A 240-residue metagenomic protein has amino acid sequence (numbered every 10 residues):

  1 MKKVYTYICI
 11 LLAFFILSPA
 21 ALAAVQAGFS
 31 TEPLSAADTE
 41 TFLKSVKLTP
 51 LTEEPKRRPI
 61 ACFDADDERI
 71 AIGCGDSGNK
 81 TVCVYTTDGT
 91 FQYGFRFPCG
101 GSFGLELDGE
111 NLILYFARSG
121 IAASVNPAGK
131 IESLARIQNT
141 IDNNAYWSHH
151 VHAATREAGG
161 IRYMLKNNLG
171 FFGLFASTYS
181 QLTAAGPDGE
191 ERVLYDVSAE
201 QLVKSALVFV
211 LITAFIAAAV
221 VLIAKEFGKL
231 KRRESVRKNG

Functional and structural regions predicted by a protein language model:
M1-T6: Positively charged n-region of N-terminal signal peptides that target proteins for export
Y7, P19-G240: Eukaryotic scaffold repeat domains enriched in small/polar residues
L12-A20: Hydrophobic core
